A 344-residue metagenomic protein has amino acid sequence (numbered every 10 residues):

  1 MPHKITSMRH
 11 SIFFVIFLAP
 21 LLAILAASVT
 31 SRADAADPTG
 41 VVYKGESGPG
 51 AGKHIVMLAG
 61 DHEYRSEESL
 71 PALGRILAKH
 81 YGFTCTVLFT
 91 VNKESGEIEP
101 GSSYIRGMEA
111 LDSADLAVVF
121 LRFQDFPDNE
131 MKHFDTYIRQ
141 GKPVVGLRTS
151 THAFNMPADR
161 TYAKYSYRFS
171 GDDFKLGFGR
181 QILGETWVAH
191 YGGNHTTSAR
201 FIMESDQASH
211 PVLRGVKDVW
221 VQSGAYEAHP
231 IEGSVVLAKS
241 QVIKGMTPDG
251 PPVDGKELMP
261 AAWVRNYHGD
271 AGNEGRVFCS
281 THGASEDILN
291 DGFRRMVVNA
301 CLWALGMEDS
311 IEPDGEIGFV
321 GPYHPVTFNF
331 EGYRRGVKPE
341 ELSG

Functional and structural regions predicted by a protein language model:
M1-I12: N-terminal secretory signal peptides that target proteins for export/translocation
F13-S28: Bacterial N-terminal signal peptides
T30-D34: Sec/Tat signal peptide C-region and signal peptidase I cleavage site
A36-D37, V41-E46, V56-L58, H62-F154: Helical hinge/lid and interdomain linker segments adjacent to catalytic or ligand-binding clefts that mediate domain
A36-G50, E68-S69, K79-F83, K244-G344: Extracellular ligand-binding/catalytic regions of CAZymes and related secreted enzymes and adhesion modules
D37-G40, A78, T84, S102 (+2 more regions): Catalytic beta-strand/loop cores that center a nucleophilic Ser/Cys/Thr and support acyl-enzyme chemistry
K53: Nucleotide donor/acceptor-binding cores
V119, F123-R214: A glycine-rich, often tryptophan-bearing local segment used as a flexible ligand/cofactor-contacting loop or short
